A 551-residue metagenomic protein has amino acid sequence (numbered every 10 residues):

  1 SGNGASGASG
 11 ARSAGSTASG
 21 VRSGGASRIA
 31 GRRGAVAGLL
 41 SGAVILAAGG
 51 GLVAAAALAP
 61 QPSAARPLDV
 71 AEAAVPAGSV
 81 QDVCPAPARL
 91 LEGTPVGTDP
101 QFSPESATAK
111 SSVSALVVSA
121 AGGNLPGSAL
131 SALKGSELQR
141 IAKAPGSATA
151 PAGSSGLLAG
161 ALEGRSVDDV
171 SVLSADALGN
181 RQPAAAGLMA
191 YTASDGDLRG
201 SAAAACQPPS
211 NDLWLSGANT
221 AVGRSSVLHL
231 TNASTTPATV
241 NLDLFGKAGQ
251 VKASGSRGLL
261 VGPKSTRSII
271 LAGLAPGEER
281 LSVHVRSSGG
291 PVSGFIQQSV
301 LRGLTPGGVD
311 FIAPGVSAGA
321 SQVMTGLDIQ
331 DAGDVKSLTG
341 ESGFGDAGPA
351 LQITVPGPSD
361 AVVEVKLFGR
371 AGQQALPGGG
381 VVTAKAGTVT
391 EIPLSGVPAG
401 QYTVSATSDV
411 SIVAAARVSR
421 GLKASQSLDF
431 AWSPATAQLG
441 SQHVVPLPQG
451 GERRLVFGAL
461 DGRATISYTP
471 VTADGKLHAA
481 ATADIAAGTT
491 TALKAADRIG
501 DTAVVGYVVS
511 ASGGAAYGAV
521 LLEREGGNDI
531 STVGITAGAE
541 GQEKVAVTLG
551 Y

Functional and structural regions predicted by a protein language model:
S1-G31: N-terminal Lys/Arg-rich, disordered targeting/topogenic segments
S23-L46: N-terminal export and membrane-targeting signals
V36-G38, G42, A55-A115, A190-H229 (+3 more regions): Conserved functional hotspot residues at active sites or interaction interfaces
A48-L178, A184, S467-T469, Y507-V508 (+1 more regions): Long, low-hydrophobicity ectodomains and other hydrophilic envelope-associated domains
P151-D168, Q250-S282, Q373-Q401, K476-T502: Intrinsically disordered, low-complexity Pro/Gly/Ser/Thr-rich segments with frequent PxxP/GP/PP motifs and embedded
A152-G200, A233-S234, S265-D310, V397-G421 (+1 more regions): Hydrophobic, ordered structural segments
V227-Q250, S287-S288, G345-Q373, T407-S408 (+2 more regions): Short acidic, flexible loop segments centered on an aromatic residue
S467-A516, V520-E525: C-terminal soluble interaction/assembly domains
